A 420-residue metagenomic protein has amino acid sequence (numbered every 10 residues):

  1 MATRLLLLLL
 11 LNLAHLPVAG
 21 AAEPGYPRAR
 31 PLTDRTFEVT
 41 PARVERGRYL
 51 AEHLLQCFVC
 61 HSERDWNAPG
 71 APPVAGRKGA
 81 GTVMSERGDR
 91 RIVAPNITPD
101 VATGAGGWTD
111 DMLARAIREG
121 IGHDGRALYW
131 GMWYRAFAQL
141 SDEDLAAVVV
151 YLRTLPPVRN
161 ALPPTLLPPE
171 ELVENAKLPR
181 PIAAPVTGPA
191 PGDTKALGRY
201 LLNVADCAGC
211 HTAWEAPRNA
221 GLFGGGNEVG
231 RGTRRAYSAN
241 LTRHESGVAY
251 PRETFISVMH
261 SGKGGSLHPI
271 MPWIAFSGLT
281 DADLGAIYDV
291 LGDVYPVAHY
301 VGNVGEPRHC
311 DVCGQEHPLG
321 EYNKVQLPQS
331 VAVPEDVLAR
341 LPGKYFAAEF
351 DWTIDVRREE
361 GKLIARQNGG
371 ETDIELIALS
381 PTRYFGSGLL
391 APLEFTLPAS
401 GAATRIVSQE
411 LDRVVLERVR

Functional and structural regions predicted by a protein language model:
R4-P17: Bacterial N-terminal signal peptides
A19-A22: Boundary at the C-terminal end of the N-terminal hydrophobic targeting segment
Y26-E52, N175-N203, Q329-A339: Electrostatic cytochrome c docking/interface patches
G47, L54-R64, L113, V148 (+5 more regions): The canonical Cys-X-X-Cys-His
R48, Y134-A136, V173-A249, E253: Surface-exposed interaction/gating patches
R77-M112, R135-L145, L222-V258, W273-G285: Electron-transfer interface patches adjacent to heme c in soluble/periplasmic c-type cytochromes and di-/multiheme
T109-H123, A136-L162, R252-G265, A275-G302: C-terminal capping alpha-helices of c-type cytochrome domains
K324-R420: Peripheral terminal and inter-domain segments
